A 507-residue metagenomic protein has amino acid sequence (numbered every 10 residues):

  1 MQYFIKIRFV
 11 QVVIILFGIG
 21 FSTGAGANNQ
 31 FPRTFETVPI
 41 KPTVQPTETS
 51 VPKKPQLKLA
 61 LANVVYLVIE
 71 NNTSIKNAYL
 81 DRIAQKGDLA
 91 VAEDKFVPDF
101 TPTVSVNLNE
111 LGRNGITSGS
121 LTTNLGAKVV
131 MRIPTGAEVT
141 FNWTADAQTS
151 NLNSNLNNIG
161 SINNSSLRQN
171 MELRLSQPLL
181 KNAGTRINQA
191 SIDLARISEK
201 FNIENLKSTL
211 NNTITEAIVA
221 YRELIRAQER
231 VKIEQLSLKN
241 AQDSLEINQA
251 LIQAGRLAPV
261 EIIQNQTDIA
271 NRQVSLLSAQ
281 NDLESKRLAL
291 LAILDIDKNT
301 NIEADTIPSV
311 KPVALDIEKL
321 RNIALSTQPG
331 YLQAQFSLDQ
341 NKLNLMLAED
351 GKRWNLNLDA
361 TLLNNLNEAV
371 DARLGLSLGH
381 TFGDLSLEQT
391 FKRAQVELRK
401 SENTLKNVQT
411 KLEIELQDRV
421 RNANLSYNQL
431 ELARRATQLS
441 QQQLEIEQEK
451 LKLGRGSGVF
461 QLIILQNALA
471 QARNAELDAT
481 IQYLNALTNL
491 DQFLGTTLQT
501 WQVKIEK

Functional and structural regions predicted by a protein language model:
Y3, Q11, I203-I323, R419-N422 (+3 more regions): Periplasmic alpha-helical coiled-coil/stalk elements that build and connect Gram-negative outer-membrane
Y3-K6, G26-P39, T43, V51-K53 (+6 more regions): Acidic, low-complexity, intrinsically disordered peripheral segments
E48-Y66: Regulatory alphaC helix of protein kinase catalytic domains
Y66-K76, I83-P98, G126-S165, R174-S191 (+8 more regions): A glycine-/polar-enriched beta->alpha junction
V68-I69, V130, L257, E261-I262 (+2 more regions): Amphipathic alpha-helical coiled-coil scaffold segments and their short linker/junction regions
N77-A92, T209-I233, D243, A250 (+6 more regions): Amphipathic alpha-helical coiled-coil segments
R113-G119, S337, L363-D371: Solvent-exposed loop/turn segments connecting transmembrane beta-strands in outer-membrane beta-barrel proteins
G119-L125, L167-M171, V370-A372: Residues that define the transmembrane beta-barrel architecture of outer-membrane proteins
